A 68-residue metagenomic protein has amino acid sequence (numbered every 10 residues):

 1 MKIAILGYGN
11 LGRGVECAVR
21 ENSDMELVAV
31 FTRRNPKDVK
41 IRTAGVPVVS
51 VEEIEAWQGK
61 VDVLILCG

Functional and structural regions predicted by a protein language model:
M1, M25-E26, V46: A structural micro-motif
K2-V15: Glycine-rich adenosine-cofactor-binding loop
E16, R20: Gly/Ala-rich phosphate-binding loop of Rossmann-like dinucleotide-binding domains, activating on the conserved
E21-R42: NAD(P)-binding Rossmann-fold cofactor-contacting core
I41-G45, L64-C67: Short, flexible loop segments at the rims of nucleotide/cofactor-binding pockets, characterized by
P47-I54: Short acidic-hydrophobic, aromatic-tinged amphipathic segments that line or gate anion-handling sites
E55-G68: Rossmann-like NAD(P)-binding element
